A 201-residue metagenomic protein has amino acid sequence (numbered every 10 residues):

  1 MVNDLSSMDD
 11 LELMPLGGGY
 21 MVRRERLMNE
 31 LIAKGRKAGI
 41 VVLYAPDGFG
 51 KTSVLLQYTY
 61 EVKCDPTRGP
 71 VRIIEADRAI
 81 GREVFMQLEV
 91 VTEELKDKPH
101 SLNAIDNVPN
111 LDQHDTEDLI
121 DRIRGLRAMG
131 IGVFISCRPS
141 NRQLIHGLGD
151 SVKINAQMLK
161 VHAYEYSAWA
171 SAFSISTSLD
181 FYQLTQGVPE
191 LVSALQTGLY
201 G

Functional and structural regions predicted by a protein language model:
M1-L16: Charged, amphipathic alpha-helical linker segments immediately N-terminal to NTP-binding catalytic cores
G17-L31: N-terminal pre-P-loop "Q-motif" helix
I32-A38: Phosphate-binding P-loop
A38-L56: Walker A/P-loop nucleotide-binding motif
G48, V54-L55, A163, S171-G201: Amphipathic alpha-helical "lid/sensor" segments that cap RecA-like P-loop NTPase cores
S53, D118-T177: Alpha-helical sensor/transducer elements of the RecA-like P-loop NTPase core
Y60-I80: Conserved catalytic segments around the Walker B and adjacent sensor/switch elements of P-loop NTPase domains
E94-R122: Conserved P-loop NTPase "ATPase switch" module shared by AAA+ and STAND
